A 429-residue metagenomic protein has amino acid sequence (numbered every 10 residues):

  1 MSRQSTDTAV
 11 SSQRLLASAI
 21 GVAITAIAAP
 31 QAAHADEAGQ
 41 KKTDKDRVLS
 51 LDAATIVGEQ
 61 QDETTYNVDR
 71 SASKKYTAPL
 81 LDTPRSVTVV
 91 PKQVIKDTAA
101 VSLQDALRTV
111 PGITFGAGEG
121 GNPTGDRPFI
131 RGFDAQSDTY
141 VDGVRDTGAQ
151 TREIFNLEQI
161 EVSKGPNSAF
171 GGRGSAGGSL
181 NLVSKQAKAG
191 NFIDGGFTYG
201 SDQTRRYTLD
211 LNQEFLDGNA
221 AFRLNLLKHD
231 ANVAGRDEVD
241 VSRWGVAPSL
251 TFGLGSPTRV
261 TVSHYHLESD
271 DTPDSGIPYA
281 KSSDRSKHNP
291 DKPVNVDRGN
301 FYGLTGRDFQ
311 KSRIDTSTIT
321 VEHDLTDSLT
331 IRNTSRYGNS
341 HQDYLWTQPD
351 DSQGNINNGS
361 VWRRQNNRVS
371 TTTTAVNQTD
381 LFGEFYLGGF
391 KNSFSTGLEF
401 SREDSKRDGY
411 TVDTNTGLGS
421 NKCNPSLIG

Functional and structural regions predicted by a protein language model:
M1-K45: Cleavable N-terminal targeting peptides that direct proteins into the secretory/outer-membrane pathway or into
R3, K45, S50-G190: Acidic, small-polar-rich N-terminal luminal/periplasmic segments of exported/outer-membrane proteins
I130, L209-Q213, P248-F252, I319-H323 (+1 more regions): Residues on the lipid-exposed face of transmembrane beta-strands in outer-membrane beta-barrel proteins
F155-E158, A169-V246, L254-T258, D315: Outer-membrane beta-barrel translocator/receptor signature
G195-Y199, L224-D230, V262-H266, N333-N339 (+1 more regions): Transmembrane beta-barrel strands of outer-membrane/channel proteins
N219-F222, P257-V260, S328-I331, G389: Repeated loop/turn-to-beta-strand initiation elements of outer-membrane beta-barrel proteins
H229-A234, V241, V246-D324, N339-T372 (+1 more regions): Acidic/polar loop-and-plug regions of large Gram-negative outer-membrane beta-barrel proteins
S317-G338, N366-G429: Face-selective signature of the C-terminal outer-membrane beta-barrel domain
